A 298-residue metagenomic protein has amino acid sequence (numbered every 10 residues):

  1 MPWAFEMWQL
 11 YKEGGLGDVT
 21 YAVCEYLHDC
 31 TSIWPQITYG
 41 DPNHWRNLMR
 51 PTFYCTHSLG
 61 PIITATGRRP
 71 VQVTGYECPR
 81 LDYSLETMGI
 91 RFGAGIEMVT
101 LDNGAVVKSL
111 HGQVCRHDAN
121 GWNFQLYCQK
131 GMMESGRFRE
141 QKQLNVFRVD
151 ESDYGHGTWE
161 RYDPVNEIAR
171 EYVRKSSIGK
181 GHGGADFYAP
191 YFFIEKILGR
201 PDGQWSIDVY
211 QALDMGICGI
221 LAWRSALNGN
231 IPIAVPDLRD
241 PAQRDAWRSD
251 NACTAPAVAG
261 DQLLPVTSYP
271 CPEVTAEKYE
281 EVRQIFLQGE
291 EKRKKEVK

Functional and structural regions predicted by a protein language model:
M1-G89, E97: Predominantly a Rossmann-like dinucleotide-binding segment in NAD(P)-dependent oxidoreductases
A4-E6, S32-I37, S84-M88, G121-W122 (+3 more regions): Short aromatic-enriched loop/helix-cap "lid" or pocket-rim segments at secondary-structure transitions that line
W8, L59-I63, M98, P190-L198 (+2 more regions): Non-transmembrane alpha-helical segments in soluble domains of secreted/periplasmic/extracellular proteins
C24-C30, E77-D82, N103-A105, Q113-R116 (+2 more regions): Glycine-rich beta-alpha junction loops
T56, L110-A119, I178, H182: Glycine-rich phosphate/pyrophosphate-binding beta-alpha loops
R68-G75, V106-S109, M132-R137, G203-S206 (+1 more regions): Acidic/polar loop patches that form or flank catalytic/metal-binding clefts of enzymes that bind anionic ligands
F92, T100-L101, Q125, Q129-D208 (+1 more regions): C-terminal glycine/acidic-rich active-site capping loop/insertion
D208-V266: A contiguous, mid-protein "functional segment" used to position or interact with cofactors/ions or partner subunits
